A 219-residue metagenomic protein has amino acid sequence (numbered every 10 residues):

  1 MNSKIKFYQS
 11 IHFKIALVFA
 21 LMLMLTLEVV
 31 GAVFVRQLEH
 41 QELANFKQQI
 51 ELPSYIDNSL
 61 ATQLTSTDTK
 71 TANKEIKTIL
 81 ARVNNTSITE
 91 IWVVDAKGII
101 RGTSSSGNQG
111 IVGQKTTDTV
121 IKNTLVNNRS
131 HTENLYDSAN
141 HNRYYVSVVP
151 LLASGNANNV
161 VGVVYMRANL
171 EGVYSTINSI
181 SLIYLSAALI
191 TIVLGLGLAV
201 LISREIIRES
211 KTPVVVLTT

Functional and structural regions predicted by a protein language model:
N2-I99, S105-N108: Juxtamembrane segments flanking the first transmembrane helix of membrane-anchored signal-transduction proteins
G31-Q37, I183, A187, T191-R208: Cytosolic-side ends of inner-membrane transmembrane helices, especially those that anchor bacterial signal-transduction
K74, S105-A139: Extracytoplasmic/periplasmic sensor domains and loops in membrane signaling proteins
T103, V163: Short glycine-/small-residue motifs
S130-T132, N140-A153: A short beta-strand signature within small-molecule sensing/ligand-binding domains used in signal transduction
L151-G155, Y165-Y184: Helix-start (N-cap) segments at beta->loop->alpha junctions that couple sensory/regulatory domains to adjoining helices
V160: Glycine-rich acetyl-CoA-binding "A-motif" of GNAT/NAT acetyltransferases
E205-T219: Membrane-proximal alpha-helical signal-transduction linkers
